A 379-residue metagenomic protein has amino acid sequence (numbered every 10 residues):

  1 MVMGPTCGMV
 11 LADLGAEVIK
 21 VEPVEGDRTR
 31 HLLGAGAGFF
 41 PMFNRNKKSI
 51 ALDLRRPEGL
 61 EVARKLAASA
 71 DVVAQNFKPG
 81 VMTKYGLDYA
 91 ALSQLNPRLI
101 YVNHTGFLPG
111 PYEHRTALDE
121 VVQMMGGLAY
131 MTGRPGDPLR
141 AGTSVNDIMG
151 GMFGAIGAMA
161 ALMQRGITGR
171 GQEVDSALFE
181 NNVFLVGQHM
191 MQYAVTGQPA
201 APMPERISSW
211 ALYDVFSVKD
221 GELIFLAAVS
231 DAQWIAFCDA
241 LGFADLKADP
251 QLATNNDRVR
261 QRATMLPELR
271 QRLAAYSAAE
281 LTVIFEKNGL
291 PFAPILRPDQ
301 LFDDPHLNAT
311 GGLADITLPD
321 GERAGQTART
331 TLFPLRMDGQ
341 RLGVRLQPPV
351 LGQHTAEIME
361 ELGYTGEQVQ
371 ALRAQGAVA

Functional and structural regions predicted by a protein language model:
M1-I167, V350, A356-A379: N-terminal helix-loop segment corresponding to the beta1-alpha1 unit of nucleotide/adenylate-binding folds
A129, G151-G171, F184-T196, C238-D245: Oxidoreductase and adenylate-handling cofactor-binding alpha/beta cores
P135-T143, G166-N182, A201-S208, P250-A253: Conserved Rossmann-fold dehydrogenase catalytic segment
S144-M159, L178-V186, V229, Q233: Mid-domain beta-loop-alpha active-site segment that forms a flexible, acidic cofactor/metal-binding surface
Q198-Y213, F333: Active-site Gly/Thr loop motif
L212-N288, F292: Aromatic-enriched alpha-helical interface/lid elements that frame and gate functional surfaces
A253, E322-A371: Flexible, small-/acidic-enriched active-site or ligand-binding loops
K287-R345: A glycine-rich dinucleotide-binding beta-alpha-beta segment and adjacent secondary-structure elements that constitute
